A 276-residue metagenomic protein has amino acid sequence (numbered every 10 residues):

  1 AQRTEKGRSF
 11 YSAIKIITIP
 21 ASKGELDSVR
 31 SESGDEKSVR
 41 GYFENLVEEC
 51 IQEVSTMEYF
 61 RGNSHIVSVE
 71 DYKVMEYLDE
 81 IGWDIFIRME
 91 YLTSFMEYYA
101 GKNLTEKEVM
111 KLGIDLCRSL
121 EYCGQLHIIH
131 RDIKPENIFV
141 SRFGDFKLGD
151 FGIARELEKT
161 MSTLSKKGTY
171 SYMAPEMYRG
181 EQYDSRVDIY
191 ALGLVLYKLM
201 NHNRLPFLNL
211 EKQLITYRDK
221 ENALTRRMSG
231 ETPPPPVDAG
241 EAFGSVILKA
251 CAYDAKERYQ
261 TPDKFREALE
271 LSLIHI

Functional and structural regions predicted by a protein language model:
S68-W83: Short beta-strand micro-motifs within the conserved protein kinase catalytic domain, predominantly in the N-lobe
E80-F95: Conserved short submotifs of the Hanks-type protein kinase catalytic core that shape the nucleotide-binding pocket
L112-G113: Activation segment signature within eukaryotic-like protein kinase domains
L116-I128: Protein kinase catalytic-loop region centered on the HRD/HxD motif
D188: Conserved catalytic-loop aspartate of Hanks-type protein kinases
R258: Conserved HRD-motif arginine in the catalytic loop of eukaryotic-like protein kinases
